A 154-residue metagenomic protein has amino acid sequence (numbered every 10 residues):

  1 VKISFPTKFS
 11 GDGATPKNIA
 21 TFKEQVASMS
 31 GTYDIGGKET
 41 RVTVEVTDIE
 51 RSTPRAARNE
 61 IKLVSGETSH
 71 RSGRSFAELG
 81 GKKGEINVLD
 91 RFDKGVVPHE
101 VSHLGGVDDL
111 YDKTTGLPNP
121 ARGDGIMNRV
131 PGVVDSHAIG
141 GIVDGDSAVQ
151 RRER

Functional and structural regions predicted by a protein language model:
V1-P6, H103-L104, G125-N128: Structural recognition of the beta-strand scaffold that forms the well-ordered cores of secreted hydrolase catalytic
K2-T47: Zn2+-dependent metallopeptidase catalytic core
P6-K8, V64-G66, V107, R129-P131: Active-site-proximal beta-strand/loop segments in catalytic clefts of secreted hydrolases
S10-N18, A77-P98: Short pre-active-site segment immediately N-terminal to the catalytic Zn-binding motif
T15-A27, H70-E78, G140: Extended Gly/Ser/Thr-rich low-complexity repeat segments, especially those forming or decorating extracellular
S52-V88, G116-A121: Catalytic zinc-binding patch centered on the HExxH motif and its immediate surroundings that defines zinc-dependent
L79-F92, Y111-R154: Metalloprotease/metallohydrolase-associated module, dominated by Zn2+-dependent proteases
V96, E100-D108: Catalytic glutamate of the conserved HExxH
